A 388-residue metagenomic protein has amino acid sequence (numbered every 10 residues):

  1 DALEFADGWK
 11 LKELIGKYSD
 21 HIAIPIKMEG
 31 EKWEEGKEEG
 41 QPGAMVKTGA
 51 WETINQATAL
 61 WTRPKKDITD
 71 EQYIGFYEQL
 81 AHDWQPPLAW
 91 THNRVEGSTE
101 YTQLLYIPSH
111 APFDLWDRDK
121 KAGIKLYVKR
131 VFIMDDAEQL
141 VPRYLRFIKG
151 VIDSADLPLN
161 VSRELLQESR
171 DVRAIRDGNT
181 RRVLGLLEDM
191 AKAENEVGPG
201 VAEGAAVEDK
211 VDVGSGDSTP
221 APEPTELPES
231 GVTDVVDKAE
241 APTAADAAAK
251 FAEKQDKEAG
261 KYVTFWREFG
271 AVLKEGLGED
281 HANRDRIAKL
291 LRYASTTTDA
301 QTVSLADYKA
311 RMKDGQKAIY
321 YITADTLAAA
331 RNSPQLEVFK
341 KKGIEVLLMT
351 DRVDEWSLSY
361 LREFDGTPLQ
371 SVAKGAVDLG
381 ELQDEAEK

Functional and structural regions predicted by a protein language model:
D1-K388: Conserved GHKL (Bergerat-fold) ATPase module
